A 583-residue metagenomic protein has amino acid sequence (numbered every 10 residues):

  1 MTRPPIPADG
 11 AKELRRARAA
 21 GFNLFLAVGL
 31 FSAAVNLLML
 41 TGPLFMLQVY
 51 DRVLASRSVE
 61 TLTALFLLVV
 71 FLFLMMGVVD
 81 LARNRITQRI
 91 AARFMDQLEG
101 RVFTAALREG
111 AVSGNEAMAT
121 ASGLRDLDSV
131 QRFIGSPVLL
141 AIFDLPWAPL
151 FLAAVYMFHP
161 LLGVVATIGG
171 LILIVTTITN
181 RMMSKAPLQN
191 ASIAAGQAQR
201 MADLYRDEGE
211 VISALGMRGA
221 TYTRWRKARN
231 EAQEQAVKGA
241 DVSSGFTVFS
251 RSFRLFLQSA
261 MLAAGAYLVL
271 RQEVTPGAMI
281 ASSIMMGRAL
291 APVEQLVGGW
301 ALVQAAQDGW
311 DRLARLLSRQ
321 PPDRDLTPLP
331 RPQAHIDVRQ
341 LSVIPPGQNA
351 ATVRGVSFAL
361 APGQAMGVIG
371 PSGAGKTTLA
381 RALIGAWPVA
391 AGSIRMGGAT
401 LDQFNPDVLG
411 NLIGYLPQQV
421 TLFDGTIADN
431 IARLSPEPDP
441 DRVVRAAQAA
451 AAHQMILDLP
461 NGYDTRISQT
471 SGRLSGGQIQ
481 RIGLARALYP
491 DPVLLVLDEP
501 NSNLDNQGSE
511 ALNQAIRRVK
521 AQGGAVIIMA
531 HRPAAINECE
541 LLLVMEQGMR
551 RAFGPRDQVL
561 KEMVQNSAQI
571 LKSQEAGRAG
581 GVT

Functional and structural regions predicted by a protein language model:
M1-L40, A55, V59-A64, R83 (+8 more regions): Membrane-integrated ABC transporters
R15, A19-F22, A111, S122-I134 (+6 more regions): An intracellular "coupling" helix at the cytosolic face of ABC transporter transmembrane type-1 domains
F25-A82, I86, Y156-L161, Q272-P276: Transmembrane helix-loop-helix hairpins at lipid-water interfaces of multipass membrane proteins, especially the type-1
M46, A105-L150: Juxtamembrane loop-to-helix connectors within ABC transporter transmembrane domains
L65-L72, L140-N190, A263-V274, A291: Transmembrane helices of ABC transporter permease
Q88, A194, M217, D241 (+1 more regions): Cytosolic ends of transmembrane helices, especially the final helix of ABC transmembrane type-1 domains
I384: Helix-to-loop junction immediately C-terminal to a conserved catalytic motif
A428-Q469, Q514, R518, K561 (+1 more regions): ABC ATPase nucleotide-binding domain helical subdomain, centered on the C-loop/LSGGQ "ABC signature"
